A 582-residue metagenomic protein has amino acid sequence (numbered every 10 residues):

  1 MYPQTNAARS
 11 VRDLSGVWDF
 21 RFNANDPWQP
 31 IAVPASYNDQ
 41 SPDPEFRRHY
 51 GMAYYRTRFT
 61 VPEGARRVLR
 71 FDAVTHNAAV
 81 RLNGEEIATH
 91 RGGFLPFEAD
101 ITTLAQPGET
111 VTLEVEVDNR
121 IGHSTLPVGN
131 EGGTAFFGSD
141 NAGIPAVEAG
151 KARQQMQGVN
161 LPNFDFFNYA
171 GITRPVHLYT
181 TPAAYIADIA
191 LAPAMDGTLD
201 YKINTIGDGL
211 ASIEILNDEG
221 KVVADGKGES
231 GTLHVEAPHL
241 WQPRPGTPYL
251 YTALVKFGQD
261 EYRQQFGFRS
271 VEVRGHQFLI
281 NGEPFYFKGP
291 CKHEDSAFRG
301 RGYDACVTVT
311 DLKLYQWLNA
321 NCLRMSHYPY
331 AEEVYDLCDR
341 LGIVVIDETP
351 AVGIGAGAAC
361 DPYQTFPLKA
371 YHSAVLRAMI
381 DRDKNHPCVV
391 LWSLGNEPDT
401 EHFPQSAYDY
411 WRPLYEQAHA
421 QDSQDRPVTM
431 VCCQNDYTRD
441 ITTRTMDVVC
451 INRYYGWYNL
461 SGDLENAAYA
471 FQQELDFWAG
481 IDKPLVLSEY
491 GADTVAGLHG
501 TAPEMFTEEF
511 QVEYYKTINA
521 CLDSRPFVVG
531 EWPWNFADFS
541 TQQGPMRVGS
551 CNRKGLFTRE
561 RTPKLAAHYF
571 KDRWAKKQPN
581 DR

Functional and structural regions predicted by a protein language model:
M1-E332, L337, L341-V345, V375-L391 (+6 more regions): Secreted/periplasmic carbohydrate-active enzymes, especially glycoside hydrolases
N6-F22, Q157, F164-G171, L178 (+5 more regions): Substrate-binding clefts and catalytic carboxylate motifs of secreted carbohydrate-active enzymes
T75, E272, P329-A331, A351-G353 (+5 more regions): Active-site-proximal loop/turn and secondary-structure-junction residues that shape catalytic pockets, frequently
T89-H90, G342-T349, D447-R453: Short hydrophobic/aromatic-enriched beta-strand-loop microsegments
G93, L161-D165, H293-C306, L318-S326 (+5 more regions): The substrate-binding groove and active-site-proximal loops of carbohydrate-active enzymes, especially glycoside
V117, G289, H327, D347-T349 (+5 more regions): A cross-domain feature marking catalytic cores of carbohydrate-active enzymes and several ubiquitous metabolic/repair
E272-H276, E332-Y335, Y363, P367-D381 (+3 more regions): Alpha-helical scaffolding within the catalytic cores of extracellular/periplasmic polymer-degrading hydrolases
G342-V344, P350, D425-P427, P484: Proline-centered loop/turn at the N-terminus of a beta-strand
